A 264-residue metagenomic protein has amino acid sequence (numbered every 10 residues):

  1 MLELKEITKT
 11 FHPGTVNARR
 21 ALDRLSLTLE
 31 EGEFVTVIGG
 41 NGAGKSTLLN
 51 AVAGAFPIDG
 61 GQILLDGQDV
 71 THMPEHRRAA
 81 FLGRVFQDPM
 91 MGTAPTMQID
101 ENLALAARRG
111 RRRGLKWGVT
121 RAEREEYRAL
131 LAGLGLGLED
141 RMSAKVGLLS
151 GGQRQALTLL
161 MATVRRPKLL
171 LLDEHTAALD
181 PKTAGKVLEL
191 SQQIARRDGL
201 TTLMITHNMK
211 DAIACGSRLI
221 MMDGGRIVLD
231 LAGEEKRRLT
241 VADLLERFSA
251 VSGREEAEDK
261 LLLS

Functional and structural regions predicted by a protein language model:
M1, T10-R24, P74: A short, flexible loop at the N-terminus of ABC-type nucleotide-binding domains that lies
T15-V16, P57, D69-G83, M91 (+2 more regions): ABC ATPase NBD coupling module
I38-G40: The feature captures the beta-strand-to-loop junction immediately N-terminal to the Walker
A53: Helix-to-loop junction immediately C-terminal to a conserved catalytic motif
G61-Q68, L229-L231: Conserved ABC transporter NBD signature motif
A162-T163: ABC ATPase C-loop
T206-H207: H-loop/switch region of ABC-family ATPase nucleotide-binding domains
R226-S252: Conserved beta-strand-loop-alpha-helix hinge in the C-terminal portion of ABC ATPase nucleotide-binding domains
